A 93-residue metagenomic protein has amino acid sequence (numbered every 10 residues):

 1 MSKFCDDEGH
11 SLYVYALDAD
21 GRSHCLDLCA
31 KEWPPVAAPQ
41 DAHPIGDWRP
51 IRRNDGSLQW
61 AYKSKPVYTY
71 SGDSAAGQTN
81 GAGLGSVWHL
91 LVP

Functional and structural regions predicted by a protein language model:
M1-P93: Compact beta-sheet-dominated domain cores in extracellular/mature segments
